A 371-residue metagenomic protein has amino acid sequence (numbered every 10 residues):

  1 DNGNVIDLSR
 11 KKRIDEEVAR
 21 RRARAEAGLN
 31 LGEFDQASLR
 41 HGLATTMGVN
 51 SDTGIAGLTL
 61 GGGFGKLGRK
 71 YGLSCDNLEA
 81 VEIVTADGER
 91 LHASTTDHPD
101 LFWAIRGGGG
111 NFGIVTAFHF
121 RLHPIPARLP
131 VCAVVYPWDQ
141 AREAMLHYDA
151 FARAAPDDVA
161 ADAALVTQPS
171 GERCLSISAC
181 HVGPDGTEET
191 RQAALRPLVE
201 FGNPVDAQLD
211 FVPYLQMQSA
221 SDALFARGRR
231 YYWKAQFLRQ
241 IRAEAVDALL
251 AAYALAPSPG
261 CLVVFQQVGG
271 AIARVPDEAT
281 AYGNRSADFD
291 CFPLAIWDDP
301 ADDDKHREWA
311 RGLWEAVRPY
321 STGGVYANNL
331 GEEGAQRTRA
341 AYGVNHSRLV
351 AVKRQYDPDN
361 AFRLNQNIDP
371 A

Functional and structural regions predicted by a protein language model:
D1-A371: Soluble FAD-dependent oxygen oxidases
